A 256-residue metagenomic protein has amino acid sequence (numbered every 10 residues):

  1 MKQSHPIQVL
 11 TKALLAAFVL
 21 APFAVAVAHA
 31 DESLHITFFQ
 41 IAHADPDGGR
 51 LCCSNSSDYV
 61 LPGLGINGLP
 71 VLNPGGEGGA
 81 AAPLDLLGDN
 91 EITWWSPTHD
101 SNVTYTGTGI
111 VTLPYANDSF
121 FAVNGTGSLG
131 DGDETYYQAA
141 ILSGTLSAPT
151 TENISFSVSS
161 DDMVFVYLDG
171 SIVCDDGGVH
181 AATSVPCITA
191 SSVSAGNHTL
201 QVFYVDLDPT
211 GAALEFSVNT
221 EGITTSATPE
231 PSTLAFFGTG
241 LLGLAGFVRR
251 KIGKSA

Functional and structural regions predicted by a protein language model:
K2-L14: Bacterial N-terminal signal peptides that target proteins for export
V9, V248-K251: Short, low-complexity interaction segments enriched in Ser/Thr/Pro/Gly
A13-P22: Bacterial N-terminal signal peptides
F23-A30: Sec/Tat signal peptide C-region and signal peptidase I cleavage site
D31-A227: Acidic/polar, compositionally biased interaction segments
P229-V248: A short, hydrophobic C-terminal helix/tail in secreted or cell-surface proteins
I252-A256: Short, charged juxtamembrane terminal tails flanking transmembrane helices
